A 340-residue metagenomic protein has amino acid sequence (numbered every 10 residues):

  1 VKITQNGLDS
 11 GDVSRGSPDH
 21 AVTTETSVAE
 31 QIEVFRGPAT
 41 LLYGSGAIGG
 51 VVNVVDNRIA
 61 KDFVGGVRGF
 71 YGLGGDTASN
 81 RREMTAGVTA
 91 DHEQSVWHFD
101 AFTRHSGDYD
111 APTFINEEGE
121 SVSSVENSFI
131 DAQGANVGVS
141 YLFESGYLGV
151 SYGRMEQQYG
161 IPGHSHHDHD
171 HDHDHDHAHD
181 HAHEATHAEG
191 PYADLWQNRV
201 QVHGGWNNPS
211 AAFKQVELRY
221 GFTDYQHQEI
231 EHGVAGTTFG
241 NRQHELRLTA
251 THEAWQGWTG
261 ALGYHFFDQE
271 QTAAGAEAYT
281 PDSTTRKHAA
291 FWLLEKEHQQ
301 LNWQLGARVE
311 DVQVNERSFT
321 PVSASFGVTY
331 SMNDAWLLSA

Functional and structural regions predicted by a protein language model:
L8-R36: Short acidic/polar hinge/loop motifs at secondary-structure boundaries that mediate gating or recognition
G65-F70, S79, E83, G87-A193: Periplasmic-side early beta-strands and strand-to-turn transitions of outer-membrane beta-barrels
G69-L73, F99-A101, V139, V150 (+7 more regions): Membrane-embedded beta-strand positions of outer-membrane beta-barrel proteins
L73-S79, H92-Q94, T103-G107, F143-S145 (+6 more regions): Transmembrane beta-strands of outer-membrane beta-barrel pores
A86-H92, V137-Y141, V202-W206, L246-H252 (+2 more regions): Residues on the lipid-exposed face of transmembrane beta-strands in outer-membrane beta-barrel proteins
Q94-W97, S145-V150, P209-V216, Q256-L262 (+2 more regions): Repeated loop/turn-to-beta-strand initiation elements of outer-membrane beta-barrel proteins
E126-S128, A132, G146-V216, F222-E245 (+1 more regions): Flexible loop and strand-edge segments within Gram-negative outer membrane beta-barrel domains
Y141, T259, A278-A340: Structural signature of Gram-negative outer-membrane beta-barrels, strongest in the C-terminal barrel of TonB-dependent
